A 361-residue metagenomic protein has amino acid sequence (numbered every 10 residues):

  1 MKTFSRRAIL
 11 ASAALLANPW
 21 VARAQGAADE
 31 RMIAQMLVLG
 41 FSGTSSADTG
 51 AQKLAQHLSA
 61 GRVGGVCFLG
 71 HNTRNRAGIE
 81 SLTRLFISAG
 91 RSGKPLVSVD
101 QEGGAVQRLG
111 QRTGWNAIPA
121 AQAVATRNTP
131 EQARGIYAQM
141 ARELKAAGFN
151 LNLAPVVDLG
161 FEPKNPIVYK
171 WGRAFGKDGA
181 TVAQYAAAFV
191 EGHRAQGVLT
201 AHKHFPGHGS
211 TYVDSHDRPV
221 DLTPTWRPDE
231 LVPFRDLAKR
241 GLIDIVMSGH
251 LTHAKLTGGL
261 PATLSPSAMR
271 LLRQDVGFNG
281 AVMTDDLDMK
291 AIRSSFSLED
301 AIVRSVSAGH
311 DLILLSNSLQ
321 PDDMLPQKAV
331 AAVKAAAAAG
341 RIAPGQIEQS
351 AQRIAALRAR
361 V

Functional and structural regions predicted by a protein language model:
K2-T3, A8-A24: N-terminal export signals
L16, A24-S59, D275, R293-V361: Preference for extracellular/luminal or secreted protein segments
Q25-Q111, L314: N-terminal hydrophobic targeting/anchoring segments and the immediately downstream early-domain regions of hydrolases
Q35-F41, G64-C67, V97-V99, N152-P155 (+4 more regions): Hydrophobic faces of well-ordered beta-strands that scaffold small-molecule active sites in alpha/beta enzyme cores
L39-D48, A123-P130, D217-R227, K290-S295: Active-site mouth loops of central-metabolism enzymes
R74-R91, T181-A337, R341-I342: Second-shell residues forming the walls of enzyme active-site clefts
G78-I79, T126-Q139: Glycine-rich anion/phosphate-binding loops
G90-N116, Y137-G160, V182-P206: Glycine-rich, aromatic-flanked loop segments that form ligand/cofactor-binding clefts across common enzyme folds
